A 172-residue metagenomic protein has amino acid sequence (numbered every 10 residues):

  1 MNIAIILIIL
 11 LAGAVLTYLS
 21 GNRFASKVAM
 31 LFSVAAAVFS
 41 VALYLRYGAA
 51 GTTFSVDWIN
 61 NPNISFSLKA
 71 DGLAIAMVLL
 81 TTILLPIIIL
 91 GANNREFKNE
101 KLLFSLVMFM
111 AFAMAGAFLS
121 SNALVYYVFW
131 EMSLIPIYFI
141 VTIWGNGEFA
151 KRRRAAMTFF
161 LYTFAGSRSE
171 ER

Functional and structural regions predicted by a protein language model:
M1-I5, L16-S105: Transmembrane helix-loop-helix hairpins at membrane boundaries of multipass inner-membrane proteins
I6, S67-L68, F118, Y127: Residue-level signal for helical boundary/lining positions with a hydrophobic bias
L7-L10, A29-F32, T81, V107 (+2 more regions): Residue-level recognition of transmembrane alpha-helices in multi-pass small-molecule transporters/permeases
L10-L16, L85, V107-M114: Hydrophobic, membrane-inserted alpha-helices
L11, L79-L80, P86, I135-P136 (+1 more regions): Alpha-helical transmembrane segments of multi-pass membrane proteins
A12-F24, S67, G91-A92, A117-N122 (+1 more regions): Membrane-water interface regions at transmembrane-helix termini and the short interhelical loops of multi-pass membrane
F109, A113-E170: Alpha-helical multi-pass transmembrane bundles of energy-transducing inner-membrane proteins
